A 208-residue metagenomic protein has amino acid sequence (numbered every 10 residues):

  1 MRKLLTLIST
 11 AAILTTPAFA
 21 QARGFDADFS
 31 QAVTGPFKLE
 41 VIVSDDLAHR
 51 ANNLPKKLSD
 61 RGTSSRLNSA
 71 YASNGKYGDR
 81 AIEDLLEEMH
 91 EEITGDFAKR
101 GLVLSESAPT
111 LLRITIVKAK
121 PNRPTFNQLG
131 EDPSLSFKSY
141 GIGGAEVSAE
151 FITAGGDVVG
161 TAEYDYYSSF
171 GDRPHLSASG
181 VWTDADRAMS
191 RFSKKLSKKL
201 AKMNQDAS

Functional and structural regions predicted by a protein language model:
M1-I8: Bacterial N-terminal signal peptides that target proteins for export
I8-T16: Bacterial N-terminal signal peptides
F19-E87, E91, N122, N204-S208: A structural "domain/chain start" motif
S44-L47, T115-K120, Y164-Y167: Generic short beta-strand segments
A70-D79, D157-K202: Short secondary-structure boundary motifs at beta->alpha junctions and helix caps
L86, H90, T94, A98 (+2 more regions): Extracytoplasmic/secreted envelope proteins and their assembly/folding machinery, especially bacterial periplasmic
K99-S107, L200-S208: Surface-exposed helix-capping loop/turn segments at secondary-structure junctions
R100-D157, G171-H175: Surface-exposed short loop/turn segments
